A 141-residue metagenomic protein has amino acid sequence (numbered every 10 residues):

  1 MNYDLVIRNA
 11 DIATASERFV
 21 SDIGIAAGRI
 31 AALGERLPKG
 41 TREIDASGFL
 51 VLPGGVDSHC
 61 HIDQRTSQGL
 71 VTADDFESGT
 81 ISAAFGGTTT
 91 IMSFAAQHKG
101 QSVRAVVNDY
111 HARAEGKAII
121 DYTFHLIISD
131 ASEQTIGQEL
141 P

Functional and structural regions predicted by a protein language model:
M1-G54, Q68: Histidine-rich, glycine-flanked metal-binding segment
S21, R29, G87, S102 (+2 more regions): General structural feature for long, well-ordered alpha-helical segments within catalytic domains of soluble enzymes
A46-K117: Metal-associated gating/positioning segment near the N- to mid-region
H111-P141: Metal-coordinating catalytic core of metallo-dependent amide/deamination hydrolases
